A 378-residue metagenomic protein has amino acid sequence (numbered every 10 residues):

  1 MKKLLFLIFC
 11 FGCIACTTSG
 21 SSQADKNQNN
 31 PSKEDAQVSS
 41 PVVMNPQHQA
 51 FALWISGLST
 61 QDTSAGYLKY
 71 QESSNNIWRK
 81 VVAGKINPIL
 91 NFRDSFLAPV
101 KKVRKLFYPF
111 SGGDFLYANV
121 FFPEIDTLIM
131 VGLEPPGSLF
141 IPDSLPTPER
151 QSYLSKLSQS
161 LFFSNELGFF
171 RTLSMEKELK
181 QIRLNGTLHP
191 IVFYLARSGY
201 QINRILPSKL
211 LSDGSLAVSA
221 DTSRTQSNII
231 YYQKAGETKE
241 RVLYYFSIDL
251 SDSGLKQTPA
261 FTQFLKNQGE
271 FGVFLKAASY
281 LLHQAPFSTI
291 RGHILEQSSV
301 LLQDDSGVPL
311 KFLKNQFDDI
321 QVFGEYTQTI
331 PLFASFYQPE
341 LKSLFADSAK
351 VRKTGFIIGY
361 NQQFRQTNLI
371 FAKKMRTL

Functional and structural regions predicted by a protein language model:
L4-C13: Sec-dependent N-terminal signal peptides
Q23-F163, E240-L378: Non-globular targeting/processing and membrane-anchoring segments
S111-F122, I129, L167-H189: Short, thiol/selenol-centered motifs that function as redox-active sites or metal-ligating centers
D143-F169, G214-I229: Short, intrinsically disordered low-complexity segments
I191-F193: Thiamine diphosphate
A196-F261: Active-site/pore-lining binding-face segments in mid-to-C-terminal subdomains
